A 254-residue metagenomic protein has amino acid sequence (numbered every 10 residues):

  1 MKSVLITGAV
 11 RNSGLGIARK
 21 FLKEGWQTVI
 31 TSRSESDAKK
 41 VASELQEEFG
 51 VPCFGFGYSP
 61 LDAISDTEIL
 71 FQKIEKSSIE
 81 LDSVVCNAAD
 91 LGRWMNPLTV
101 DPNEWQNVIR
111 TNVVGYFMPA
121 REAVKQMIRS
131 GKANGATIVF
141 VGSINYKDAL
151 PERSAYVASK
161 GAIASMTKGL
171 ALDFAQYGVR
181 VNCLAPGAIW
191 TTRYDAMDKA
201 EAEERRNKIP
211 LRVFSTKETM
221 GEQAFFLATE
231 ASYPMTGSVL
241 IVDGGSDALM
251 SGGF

Functional and structural regions predicted by a protein language model:
V10-N12, S34: Conserved glycine-rich cofactor-binding loop
T67, V213-V242, D247: C-terminal substrate-recognition "lid" of short-chain dehydrogenase/reductases
M95-P97, D101-I109, Y194, R205: Substrate-binding pocket helix/loop in short-chain dehydrogenase/reductase
V100, A149-V157, G169, M197 (+1 more regions): Active-site loop-to-helix junction immediately N-terminal to the catalytic Tyr of the SDR YXXXK motif in Rossmann-fold
A120, S159, T167: Active-site helix of classical SDR
K125, L172-Q176, Y233: Alpha-helical segment proximal to the catalytic Tyr-Lys
S143: Residue(s) in the substrate-gating loop at a strand-loop-helix junction that position the organic substrate next
